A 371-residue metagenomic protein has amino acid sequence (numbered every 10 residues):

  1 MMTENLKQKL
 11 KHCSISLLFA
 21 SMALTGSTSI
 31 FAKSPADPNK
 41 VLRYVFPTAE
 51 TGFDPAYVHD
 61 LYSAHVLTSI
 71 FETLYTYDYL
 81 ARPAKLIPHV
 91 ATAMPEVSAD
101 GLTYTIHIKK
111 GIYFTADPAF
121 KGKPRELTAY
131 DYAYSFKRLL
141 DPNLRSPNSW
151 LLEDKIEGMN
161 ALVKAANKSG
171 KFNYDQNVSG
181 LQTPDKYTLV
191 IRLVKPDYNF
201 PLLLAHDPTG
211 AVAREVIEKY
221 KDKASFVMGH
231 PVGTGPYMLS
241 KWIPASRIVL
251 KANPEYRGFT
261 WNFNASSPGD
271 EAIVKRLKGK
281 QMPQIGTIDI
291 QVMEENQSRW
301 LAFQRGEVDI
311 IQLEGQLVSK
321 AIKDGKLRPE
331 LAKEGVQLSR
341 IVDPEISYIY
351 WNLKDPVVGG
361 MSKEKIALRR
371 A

Functional and structural regions predicted by a protein language model:
M2-L17: Bacterial N-terminal signal peptides that target proteins for export
S14-G26: Bacterial N-terminal signal peptides
K33-P35, Y79-L80, P95, T103 (+4 more regions): Extracytoplasmic/periplasmic ligand-capture domains
L42-V45, I311: Short, well-ordered beta-strand segments
V45-A99, V232: N-terminal lobe/hinge region of extracytoplasmic solute-binding protein
T48-H65, V90, P118-K121, P147-N148 (+3 more regions): A structural "hinge/loop" feature
H107, E126-V216, G233-P244: Surface-exposed binding/hinge segments that line and control ligand-binding clefts or catalytic entry sites
